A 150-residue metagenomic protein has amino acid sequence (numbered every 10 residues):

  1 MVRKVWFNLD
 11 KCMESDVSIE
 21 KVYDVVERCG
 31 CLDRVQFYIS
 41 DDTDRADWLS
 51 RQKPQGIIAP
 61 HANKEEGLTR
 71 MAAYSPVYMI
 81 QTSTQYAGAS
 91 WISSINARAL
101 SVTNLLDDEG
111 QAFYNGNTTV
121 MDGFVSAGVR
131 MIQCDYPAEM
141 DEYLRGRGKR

Functional and structural regions predicted by a protein language model:
M1-K64: Metal-dependent phosphodiesterase/phospholipase catalytic core, i.e., the His/Asp/Glu-rich active-site region
A59-N63, G67-R150: C-terminal active-site rim and adjoining tail of enzyme catalytic domains
